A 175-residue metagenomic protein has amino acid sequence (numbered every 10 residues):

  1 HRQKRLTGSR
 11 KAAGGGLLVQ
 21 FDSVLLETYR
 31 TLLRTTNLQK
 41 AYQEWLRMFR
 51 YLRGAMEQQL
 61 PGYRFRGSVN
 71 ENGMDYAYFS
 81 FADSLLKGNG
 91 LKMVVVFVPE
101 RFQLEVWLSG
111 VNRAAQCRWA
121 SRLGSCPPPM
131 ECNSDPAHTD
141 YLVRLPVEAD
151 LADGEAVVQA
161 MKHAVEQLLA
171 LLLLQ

Functional and structural regions predicted by a protein language model:
G8, A13-G14: N-terminal amphipathic/hydrophobic targeting modules at extreme N-termini, encompassing cleavable Sec/SRP-type signal
G14-A77, L85: Charge-rich, low-complexity N-terminal segments
K40-M48, A115, A156-A160, A164: Short amphipathic alpha-helical segments
A77-S125: Aromatic- and glycine-enriched beta-alpha-beta binding-site module
P128-M161: Well-ordered alpha/beta subsegment
